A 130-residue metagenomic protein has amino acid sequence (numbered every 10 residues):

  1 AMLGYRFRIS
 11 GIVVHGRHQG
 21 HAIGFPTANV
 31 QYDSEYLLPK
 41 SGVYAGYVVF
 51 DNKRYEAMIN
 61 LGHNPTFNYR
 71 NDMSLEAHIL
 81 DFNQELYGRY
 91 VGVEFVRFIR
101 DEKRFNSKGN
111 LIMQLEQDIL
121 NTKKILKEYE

Functional and structural regions predicted by a protein language model:
A1-M2: Contiguous mid-protein beta-loop-alpha structural module that forms a pocket-lining wall or clamp of enzyme active
R6-G11: Short, structured loop/turn "capping" segments at alpha-beta junctions
H15-E130: Phosphate/ribose-recognition catalytic cores of enzymes acting on nucleotide-derived substrates
